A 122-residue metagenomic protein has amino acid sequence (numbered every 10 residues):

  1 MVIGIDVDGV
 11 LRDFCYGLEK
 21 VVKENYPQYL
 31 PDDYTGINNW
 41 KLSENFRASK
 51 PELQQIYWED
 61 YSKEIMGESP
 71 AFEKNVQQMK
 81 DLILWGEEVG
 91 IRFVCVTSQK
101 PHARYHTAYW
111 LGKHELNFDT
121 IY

Functional and structural regions predicted by a protein language model:
M1-I56: Active-site neighborhood of HAD-like aspartate-dependent phosphohydrolases
D6, V10, G67, Q99: Conserved aromatic-histidine-acidic binding/catalytic patches
Q54, P70, W110: N-terminal Rossmann-like or analogous alpha/beta NTP/dinucleotide-binding catalytic cores that position adenine
E59-C95, P101-H106: Short, acidic loop-to-helix structural element flanking the phosphoryl-transfer center in phosphate-processing enzymes
V96-Y122: Substrate-recognition "cap/lid" segment bordering the active-site pocket of phosphatases
